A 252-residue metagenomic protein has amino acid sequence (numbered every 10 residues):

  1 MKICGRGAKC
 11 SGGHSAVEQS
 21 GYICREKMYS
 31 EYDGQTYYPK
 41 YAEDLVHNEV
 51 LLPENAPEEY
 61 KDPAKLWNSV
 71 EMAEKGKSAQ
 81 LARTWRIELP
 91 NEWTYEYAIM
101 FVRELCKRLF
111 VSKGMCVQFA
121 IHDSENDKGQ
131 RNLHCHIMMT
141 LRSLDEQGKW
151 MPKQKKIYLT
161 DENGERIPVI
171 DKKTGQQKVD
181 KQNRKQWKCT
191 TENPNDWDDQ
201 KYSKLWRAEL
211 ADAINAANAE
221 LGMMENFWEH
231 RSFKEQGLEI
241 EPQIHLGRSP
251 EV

Functional and structural regions predicted by a protein language model:
M1-V252: N-terminal nicking endonuclease/strand-transfer module with a His-rich metal-binding environment and a catalytic Tyr
